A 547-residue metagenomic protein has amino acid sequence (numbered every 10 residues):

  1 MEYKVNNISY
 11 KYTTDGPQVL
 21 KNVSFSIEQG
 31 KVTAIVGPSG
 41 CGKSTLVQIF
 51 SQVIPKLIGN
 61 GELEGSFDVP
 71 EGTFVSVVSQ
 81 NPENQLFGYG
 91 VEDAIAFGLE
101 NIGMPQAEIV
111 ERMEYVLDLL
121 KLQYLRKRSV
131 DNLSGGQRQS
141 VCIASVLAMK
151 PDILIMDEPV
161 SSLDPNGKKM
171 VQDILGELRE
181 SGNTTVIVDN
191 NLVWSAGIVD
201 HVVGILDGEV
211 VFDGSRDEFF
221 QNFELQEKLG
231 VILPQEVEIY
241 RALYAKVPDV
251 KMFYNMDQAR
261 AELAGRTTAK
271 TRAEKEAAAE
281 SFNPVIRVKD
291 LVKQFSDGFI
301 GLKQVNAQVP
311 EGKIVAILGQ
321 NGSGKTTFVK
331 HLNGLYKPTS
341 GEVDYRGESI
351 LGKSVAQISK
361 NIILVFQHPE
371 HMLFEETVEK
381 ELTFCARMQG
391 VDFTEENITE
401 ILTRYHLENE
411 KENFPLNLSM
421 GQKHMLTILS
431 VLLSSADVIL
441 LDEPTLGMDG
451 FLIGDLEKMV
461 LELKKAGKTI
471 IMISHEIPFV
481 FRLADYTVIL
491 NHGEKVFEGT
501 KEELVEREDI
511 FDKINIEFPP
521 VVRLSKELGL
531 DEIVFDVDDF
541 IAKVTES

Functional and structural regions predicted by a protein language model:
V36-P38, L318-Q320: The feature captures the beta-strand-to-loop junction immediately N-terminal to the Walker
S51, N333: Helix-to-loop junction immediately C-terminal to a conserved catalytic motif
G59-T73, G341-S349, I358: Conserved ABC transporter NBD signature motif
A107-L125, F393-E410: Conserved ABC ATPase "signature" region
S129-L133, Q137, F414-L418: Conserved ABC ATPase signature
L154-D157, I439-D442: Catalytic Walker B motif of ABC-type/P-loop ATPase nucleotide-binding domains
D207-G208, H492-G493: Conserved ABC ATPase "signature" C-loop
